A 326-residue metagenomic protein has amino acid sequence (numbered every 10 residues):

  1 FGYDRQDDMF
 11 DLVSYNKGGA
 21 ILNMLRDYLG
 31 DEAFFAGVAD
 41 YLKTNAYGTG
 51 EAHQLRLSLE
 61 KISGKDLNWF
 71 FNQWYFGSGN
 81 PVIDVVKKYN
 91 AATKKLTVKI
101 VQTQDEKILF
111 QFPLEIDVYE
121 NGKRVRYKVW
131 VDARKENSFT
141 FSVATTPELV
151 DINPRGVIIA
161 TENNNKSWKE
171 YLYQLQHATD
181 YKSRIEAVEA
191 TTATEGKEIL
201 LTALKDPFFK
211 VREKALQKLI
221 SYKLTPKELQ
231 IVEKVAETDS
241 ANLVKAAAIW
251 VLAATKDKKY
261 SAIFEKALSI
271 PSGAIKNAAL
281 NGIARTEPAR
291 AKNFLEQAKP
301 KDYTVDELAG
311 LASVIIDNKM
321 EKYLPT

Functional and structural regions predicted by a protein language model:
F1-M9, V150, K182, A190 (+3 more regions): Juxtacatalytic substrate-recognition/specificity segment
G2-V98: Amphipathic alpha-helical substructures
L67-N68, S78-N153: Beta-strand-rich binding/interaction modules
G156-A160, K182-T194, T202, R212-L224 (+7 more regions): Structural detector for internal amphipathic alpha-helices that build alpha-solenoid repeat scaffolds
I159-E186: Glycine/proline-rich low-complexity spacer/linker segments in large multi-domain proteins
W168, K197, E228-L229, S261: Core helices of alpha-solenoid repeat scaffolds
T179-D180, P207-F208, S240-A241, P271-S272 (+1 more regions): Short inter-helical turns and helix N-cap capping residues of alpha-solenoid HEAT/ARM repeat scaffolds
